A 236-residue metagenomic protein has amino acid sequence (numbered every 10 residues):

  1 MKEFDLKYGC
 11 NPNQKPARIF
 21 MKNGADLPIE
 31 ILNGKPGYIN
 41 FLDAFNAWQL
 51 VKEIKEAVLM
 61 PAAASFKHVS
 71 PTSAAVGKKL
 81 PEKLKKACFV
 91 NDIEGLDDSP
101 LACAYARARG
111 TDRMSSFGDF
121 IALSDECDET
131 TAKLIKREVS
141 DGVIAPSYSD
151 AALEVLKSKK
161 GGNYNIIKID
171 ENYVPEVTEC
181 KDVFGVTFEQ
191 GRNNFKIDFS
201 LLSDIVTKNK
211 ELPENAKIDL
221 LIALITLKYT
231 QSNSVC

Functional and structural regions predicted by a protein language model:
M1-D198, A216-S234: Active-site loops and adjacent core secondary-structure elements that bind or stabilize anionic groups
E126, D204-N215: Bateman/CBS regulatory modules and CBS-like beta-alpha motifs in cytosolic regions of diverse proteins
